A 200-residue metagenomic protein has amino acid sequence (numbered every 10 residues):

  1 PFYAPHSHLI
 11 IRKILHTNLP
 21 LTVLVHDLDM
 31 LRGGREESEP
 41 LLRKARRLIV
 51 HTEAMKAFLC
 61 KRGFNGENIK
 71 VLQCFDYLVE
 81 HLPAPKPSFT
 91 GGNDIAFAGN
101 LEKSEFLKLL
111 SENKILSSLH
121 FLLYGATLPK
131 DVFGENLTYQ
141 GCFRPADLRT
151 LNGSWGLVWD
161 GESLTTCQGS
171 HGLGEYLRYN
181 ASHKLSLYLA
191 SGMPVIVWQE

Functional and structural regions predicted by a protein language model:
P1-F2, V25-D29, E53, L72-D76 (+3 more regions): Histidine-centered beta-alpha loop that forms part of the nucleotide-sugar donor binding/catalytic region in diverse
P1-G63: Extended catalytic core of nucleotide-activated donor transferases of GT-like folds
L24, A96-A98, Y124, S191 (+1 more regions): Short hydrophobic segments within beta-strands
R35-E39, T138-G141, G174-H183: Charged helix-capping and loop-helix junction motifs
R47-F58, N65-P83: Donor nucleotide-sugar binding/catalytic pocket of nucleotide-sugar-dependent glycosyltransferases
Y77-N152: Conserved catalytic-core segment of nucleotide-activated headgroup transferases in glycan assembly
L151-A190, I196-E200: Nucleotide-sugar-dependent
